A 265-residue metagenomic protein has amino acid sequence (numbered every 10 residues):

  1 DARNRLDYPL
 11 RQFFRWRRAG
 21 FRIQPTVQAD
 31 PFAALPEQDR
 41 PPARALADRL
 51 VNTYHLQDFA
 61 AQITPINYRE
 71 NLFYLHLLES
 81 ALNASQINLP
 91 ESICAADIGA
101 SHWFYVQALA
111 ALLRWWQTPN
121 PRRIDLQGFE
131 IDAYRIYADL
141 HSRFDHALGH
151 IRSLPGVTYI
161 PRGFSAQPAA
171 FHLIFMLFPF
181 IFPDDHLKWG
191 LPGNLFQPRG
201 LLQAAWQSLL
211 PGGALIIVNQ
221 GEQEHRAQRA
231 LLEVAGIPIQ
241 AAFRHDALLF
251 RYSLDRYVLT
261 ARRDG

Functional and structural regions predicted by a protein language model:
R11-E91: Class I SAM-dependent methyltransferase Rossmann-like catalytic core, especially the SAM/SAH-binding loop
I66, Q223-G265: Class I S-adenosyl-L-methionine
L89, L113, N120, S208-P211: A generic alpha-to-beta junction signature in SAM-dependent methyltransferases
C94-A96, A100-G156: Class I SAM-dependent methyltransferase SAM/SAH-binding core
P161-F175: A short acidic, Gly/Pro-enriched loop at the edge of an enzyme's catalytic core that lines a small-molecule cofactor
H172-L195: A short SAM/SAH-binding and catalytic strip from SAM-dependent methyltransferases
W189-P211: A short glycine-rich, Lys/Arg-flanked "PGG" loop and its adjoining helix->strand segment in the class I
